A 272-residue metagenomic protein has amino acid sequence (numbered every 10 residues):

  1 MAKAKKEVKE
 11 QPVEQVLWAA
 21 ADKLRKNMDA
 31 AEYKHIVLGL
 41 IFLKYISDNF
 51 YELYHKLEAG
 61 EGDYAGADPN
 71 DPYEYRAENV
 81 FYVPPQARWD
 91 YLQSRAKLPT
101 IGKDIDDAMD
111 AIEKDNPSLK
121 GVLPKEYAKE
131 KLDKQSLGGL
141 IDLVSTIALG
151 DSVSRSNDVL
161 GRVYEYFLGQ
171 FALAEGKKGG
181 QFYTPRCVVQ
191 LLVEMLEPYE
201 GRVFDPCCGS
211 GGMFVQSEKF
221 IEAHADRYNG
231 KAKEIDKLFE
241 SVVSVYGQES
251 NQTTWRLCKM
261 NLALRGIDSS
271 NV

Functional and structural regions predicted by a protein language model:
M1-Y199, S270-V272: Non-catalytic, mostly N-terminal accessory regions of nucleic-acid modification and defense proteins
K178-V272: Conserved S-adenosyl-L-methionine
